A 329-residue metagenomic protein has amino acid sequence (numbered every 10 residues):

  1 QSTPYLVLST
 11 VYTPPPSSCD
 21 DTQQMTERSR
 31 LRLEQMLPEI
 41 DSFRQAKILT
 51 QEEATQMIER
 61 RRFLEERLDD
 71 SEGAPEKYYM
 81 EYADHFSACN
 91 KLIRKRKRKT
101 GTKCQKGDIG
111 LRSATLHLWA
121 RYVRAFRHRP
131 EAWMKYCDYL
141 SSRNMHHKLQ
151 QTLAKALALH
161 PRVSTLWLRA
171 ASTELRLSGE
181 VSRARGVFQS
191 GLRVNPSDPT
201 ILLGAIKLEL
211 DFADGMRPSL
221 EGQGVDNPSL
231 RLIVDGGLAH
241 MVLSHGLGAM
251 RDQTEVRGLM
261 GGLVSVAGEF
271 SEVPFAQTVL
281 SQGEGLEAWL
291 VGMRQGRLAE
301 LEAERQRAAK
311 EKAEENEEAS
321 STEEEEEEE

Functional and structural regions predicted by a protein language model:
T3-E329: Polyampholytic low-complexity alpha-helical segments
